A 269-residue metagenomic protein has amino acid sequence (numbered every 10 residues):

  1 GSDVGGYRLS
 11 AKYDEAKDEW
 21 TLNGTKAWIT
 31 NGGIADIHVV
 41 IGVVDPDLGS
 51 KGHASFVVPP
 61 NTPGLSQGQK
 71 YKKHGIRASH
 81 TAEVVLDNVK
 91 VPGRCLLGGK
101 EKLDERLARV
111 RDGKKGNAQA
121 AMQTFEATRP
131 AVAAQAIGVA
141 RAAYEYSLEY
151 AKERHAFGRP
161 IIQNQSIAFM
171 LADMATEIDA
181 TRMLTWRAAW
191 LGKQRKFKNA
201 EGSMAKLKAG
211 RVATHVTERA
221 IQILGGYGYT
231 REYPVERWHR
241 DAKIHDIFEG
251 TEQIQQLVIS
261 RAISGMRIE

Functional and structural regions predicted by a protein language model:
G1-S2, W28-N31, D45-D47, K73-H80: Short Gly/Pro-enriched turn/cap motifs at secondary-structure boundaries
S2, C95-K100: Cytochrome P450 core scaffold surrounding the K-helix E-X-X-R motif and the conserved "meander" helix-loop region
V4-G6, G33-A35, S50-K51, S79-T81 (+2 more regions): Short, solvent-exposed loop/turn segments at the edges of secondary structure
G6, Y13-A16, W20, V85 (+2 more regions): Alpha-helical interface subdomain recognition
R8, P63-P92, L96, E105: Flexible, small-/acidic-enriched active-site or ligand-binding loops
D14-K17, V43-D47, P60-P63, D87-R94 (+1 more regions): Short loop segments at secondary-structure junctions
E19-G68: A short core secondary-structure module
